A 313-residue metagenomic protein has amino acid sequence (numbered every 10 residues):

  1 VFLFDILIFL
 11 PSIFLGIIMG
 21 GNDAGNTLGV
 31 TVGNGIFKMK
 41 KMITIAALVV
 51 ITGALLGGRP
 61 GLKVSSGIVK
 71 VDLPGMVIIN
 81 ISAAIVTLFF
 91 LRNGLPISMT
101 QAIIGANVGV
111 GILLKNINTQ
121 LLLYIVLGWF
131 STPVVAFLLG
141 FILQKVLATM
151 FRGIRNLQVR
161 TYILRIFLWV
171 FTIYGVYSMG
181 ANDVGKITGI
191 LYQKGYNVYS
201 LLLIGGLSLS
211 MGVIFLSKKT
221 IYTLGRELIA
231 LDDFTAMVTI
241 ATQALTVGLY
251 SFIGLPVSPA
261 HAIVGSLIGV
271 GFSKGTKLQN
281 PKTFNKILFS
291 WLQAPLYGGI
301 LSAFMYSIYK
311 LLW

Functional and structural regions predicted by a protein language model:
V1-W313: Multi-pass alpha-helical transmembrane bundle typical of ion/small-solute transporters and intramembrane aspartyl
